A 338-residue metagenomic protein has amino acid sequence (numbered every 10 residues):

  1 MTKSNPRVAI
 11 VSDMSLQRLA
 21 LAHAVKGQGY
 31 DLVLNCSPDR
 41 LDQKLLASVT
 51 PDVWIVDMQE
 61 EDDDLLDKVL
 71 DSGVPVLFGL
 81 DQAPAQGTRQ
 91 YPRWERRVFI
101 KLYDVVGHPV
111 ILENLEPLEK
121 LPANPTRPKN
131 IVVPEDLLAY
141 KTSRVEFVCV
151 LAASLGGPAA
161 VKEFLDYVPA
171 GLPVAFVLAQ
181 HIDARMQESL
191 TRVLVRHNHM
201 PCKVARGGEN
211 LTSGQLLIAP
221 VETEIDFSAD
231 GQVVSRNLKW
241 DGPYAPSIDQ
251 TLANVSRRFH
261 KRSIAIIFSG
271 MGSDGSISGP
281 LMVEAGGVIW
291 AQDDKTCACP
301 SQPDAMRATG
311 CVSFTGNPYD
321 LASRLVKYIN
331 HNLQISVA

Functional and structural regions predicted by a protein language model:
M1-A338: Conserved acid/base catalytic micro-environments in cytosolic active-site loops
